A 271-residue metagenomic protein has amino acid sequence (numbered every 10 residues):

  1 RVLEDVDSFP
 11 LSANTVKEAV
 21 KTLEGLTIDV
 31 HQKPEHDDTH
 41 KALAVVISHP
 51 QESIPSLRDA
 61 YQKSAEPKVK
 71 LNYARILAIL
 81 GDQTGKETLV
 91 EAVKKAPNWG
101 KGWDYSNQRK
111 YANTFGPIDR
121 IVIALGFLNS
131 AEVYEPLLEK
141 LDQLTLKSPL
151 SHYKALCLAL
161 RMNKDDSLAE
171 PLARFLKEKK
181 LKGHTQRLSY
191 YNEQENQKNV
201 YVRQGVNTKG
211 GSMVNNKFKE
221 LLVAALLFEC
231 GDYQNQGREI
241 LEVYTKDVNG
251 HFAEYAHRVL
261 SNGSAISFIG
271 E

Functional and structural regions predicted by a protein language model:
R1-L11, I28-Q51, D59-Q62, K68-Q83 (+7 more regions): Structural detector for internal amphipathic alpha-helices that build alpha-solenoid repeat scaffolds
S12-T15, A19-L23, S56-R58, T88-V93 (+4 more regions): Buried hydrophobic core positions in alpha-solenoid tandem helical repeats
T15, L168, R174-N192: Short, solvent-exposed beta-strand-terminating loops
L23, T27-V30, Y61, V93 (+5 more regions): A conserved position within tetratricopeptide repeats
Q51, P97, K101, T145 (+3 more regions): Short alpha-helix boundary/capping elements
E239-E271: Terminal, low-structured helical/coil segments at or just beyond the last alpha-helical repeat
